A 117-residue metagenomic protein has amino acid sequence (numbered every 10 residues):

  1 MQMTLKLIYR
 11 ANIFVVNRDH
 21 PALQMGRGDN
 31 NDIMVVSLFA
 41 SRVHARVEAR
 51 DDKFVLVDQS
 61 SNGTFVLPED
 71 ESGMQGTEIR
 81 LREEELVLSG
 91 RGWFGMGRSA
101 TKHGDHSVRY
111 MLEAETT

Functional and structural regions predicted by a protein language model:
M1-K6, P21: Short structural boundary motif marking the start of a folded domain
I8-A11: Short, solvent-exposed loop/edge segments of extracellular or virion-exposed proteins
V15, H44-R46, V55: Short, surface-exposed charged micro-motifs
R18, M25, S60, V66-T117: C-terminal boundary/linker segments immediately following FHA domains
A22-R50: Short, charged beta-strand/loop "edge" motif centered at a coil->beta-strand transition that forms conserved
D32, F65-V66: Short, solvent-exposed loop/turn segments at secondary-structure junctions
